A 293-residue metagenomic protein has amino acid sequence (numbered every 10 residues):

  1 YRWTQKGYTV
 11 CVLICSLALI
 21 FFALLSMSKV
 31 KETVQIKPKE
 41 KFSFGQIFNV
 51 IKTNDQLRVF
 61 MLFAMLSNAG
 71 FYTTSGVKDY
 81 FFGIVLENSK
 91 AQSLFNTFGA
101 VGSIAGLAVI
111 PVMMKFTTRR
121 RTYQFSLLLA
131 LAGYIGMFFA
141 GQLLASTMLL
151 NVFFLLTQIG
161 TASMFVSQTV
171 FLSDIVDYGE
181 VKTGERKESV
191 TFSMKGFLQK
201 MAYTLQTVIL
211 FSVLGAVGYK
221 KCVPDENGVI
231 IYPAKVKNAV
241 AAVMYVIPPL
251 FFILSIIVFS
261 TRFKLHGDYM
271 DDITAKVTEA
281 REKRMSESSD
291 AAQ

Functional and structural regions predicted by a protein language model:
Y1-D79, G83-S89, A241-V243, P248-Q293: Intracellular loop-helix junctions on the cytosolic face of multi-pass helical membrane proteins
Y8, N88-N96, L150, K237: Juxtamembrane helix-start elements in MFS-like secondary transporters
C11, R119-F125: Juxtamembrane helix-start motifs in multi-pass secondary transporters
M65, T147-S167, F171: Hydrophobic core of transmembrane alpha-helices in multi-pass small-molecule transporters, especially MFS/SLC-type
A100-A108, T204: Residue-level signature of mid-helix packing/kink "hotspots" within the transmembrane helices of 12-pass Major
A105-R121: Helix-to-loop junctions at the C-terminal end of transmembrane segments in multipass secondary transporters
L128-A145: C-terminal ends and interior cores of transmembrane alpha-helices in multi-pass membrane transporters/permeases
T183-G218: A late C-terminal transmembrane helix in Major Facilitator Superfamily
